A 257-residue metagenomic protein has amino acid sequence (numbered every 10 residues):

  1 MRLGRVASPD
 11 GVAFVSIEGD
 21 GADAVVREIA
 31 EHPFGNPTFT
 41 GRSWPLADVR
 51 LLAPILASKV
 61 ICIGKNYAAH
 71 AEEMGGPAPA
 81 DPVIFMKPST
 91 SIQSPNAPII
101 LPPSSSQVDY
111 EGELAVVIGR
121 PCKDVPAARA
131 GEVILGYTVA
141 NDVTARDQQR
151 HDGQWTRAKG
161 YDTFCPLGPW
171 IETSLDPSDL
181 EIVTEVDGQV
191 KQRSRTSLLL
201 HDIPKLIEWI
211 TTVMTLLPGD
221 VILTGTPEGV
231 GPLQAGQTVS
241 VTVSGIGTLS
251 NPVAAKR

Functional and structural regions predicted by a protein language model:
M1-P82, L175-P177, Q189-V190, T242 (+1 more regions): N-terminal non-catalytic cap/leader segment that marks the start of a structured domain
D10, R50, P54, H70 (+2 more regions): Catalytic-pocket segment enriched in acidic/His residues
D23-A24, M86-I100, S104: A glycine-rich (often HGG/GG-containing) alpha/beta subdomain
A78-P95, Y110, S240-G245: Structural signature of FAD isoalloxazine-binding scaffolds in flavoprotein oxidoreductases
S104-V108, K159-Y161: Short Gly/Pro-enriched turn/cap motifs at secondary-structure boundaries
G112-L114: Ligand-binding beta-strand-loop-alpha-helix segment within the catalytic cores of soluble metabolic enzymes
K123-Y137: N-terminal accessory regions of nucleic-acid-interacting proteins
